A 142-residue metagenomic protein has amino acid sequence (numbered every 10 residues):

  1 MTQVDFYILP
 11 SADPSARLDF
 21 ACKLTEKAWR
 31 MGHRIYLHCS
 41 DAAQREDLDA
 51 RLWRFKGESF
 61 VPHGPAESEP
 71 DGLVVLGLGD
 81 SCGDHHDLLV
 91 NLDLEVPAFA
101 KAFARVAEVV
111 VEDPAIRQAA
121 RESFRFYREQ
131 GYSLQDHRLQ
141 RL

Functional and structural regions predicted by a protein language model:
M1-D41: Long, hydrophobic N-terminal alpha-helical segment
R34-D49, W53-K56: Charged, well-structured alpha/beta interaction segments
Y36, L88-V90, A107: Conserved beta-strand elements of the Class I
H38-S40, G77-G79, V90-D93: Short His-Asn-centered micro-motif
D49-H85: Helix-adjacent hinge/juxtasegments
C82-D87, N91-A102: SF2 helicase motor core recognition
R105-L142: Glycine-rich, aromatic-bearing surface loops/beta-hairpins
